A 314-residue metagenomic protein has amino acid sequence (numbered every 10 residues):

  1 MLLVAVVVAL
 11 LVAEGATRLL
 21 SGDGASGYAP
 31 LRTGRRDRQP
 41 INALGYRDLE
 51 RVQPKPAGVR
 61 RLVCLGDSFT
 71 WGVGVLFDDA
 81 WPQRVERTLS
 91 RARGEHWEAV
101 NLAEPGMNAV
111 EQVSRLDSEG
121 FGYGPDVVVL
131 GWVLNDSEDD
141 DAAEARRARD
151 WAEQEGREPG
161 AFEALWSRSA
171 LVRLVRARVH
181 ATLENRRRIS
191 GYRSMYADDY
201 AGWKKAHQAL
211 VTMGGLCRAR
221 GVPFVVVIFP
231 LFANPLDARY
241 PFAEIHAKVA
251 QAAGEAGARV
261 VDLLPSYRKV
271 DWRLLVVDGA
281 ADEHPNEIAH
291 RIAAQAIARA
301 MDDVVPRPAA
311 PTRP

Functional and structural regions predicted by a protein language model:
M1-G15: Hydrophobic membrane-insertion alpha-helices, especially the h-region of bacterial N-terminal signal peptides
V12, T17, R259, G279-P314: Histidine-centered active-site loop/cap adjacent to the catalytic His in serine esterases/O-acetyl transfer systems
E14, D67, Q112, V128 (+4 more regions): Generic structural signal for small/hydrophobic residues in well-ordered secondary structure, especially within
G15-R93, L116, Y267-D271, V277-A280 (+1 more regions): Membrane/wall-proximal cationic-aromatic binding patches
R61-V63, F69-G160: Conserved SGNH/GDSL esterase-like catalytic core that processes O-acyl groups on lipids and polysaccharides
V75-A80, G106-V110, Y200-H207, Y240-A243 (+1 more regions): Soluble non-cytosolic domains of exported or imported proteins
P82, E86, V113-D117, H207-L210 (+3 more regions): Extracytoplasmic/secreted envelope proteins and their assembly/folding machinery, especially bacterial periplasmic
V133-Q251, E255-A258, L263-L274, A298 (+1 more regions): Serine-dependent acyl-ester chemistry module
